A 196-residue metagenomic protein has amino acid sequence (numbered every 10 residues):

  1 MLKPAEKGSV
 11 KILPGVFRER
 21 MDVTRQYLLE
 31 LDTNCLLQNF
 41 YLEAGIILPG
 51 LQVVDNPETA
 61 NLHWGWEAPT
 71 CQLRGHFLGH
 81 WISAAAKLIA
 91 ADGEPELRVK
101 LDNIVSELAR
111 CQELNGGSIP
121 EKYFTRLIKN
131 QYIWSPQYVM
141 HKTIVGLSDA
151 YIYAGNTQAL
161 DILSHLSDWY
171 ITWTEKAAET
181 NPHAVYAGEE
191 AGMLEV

Functional and structural regions predicted by a protein language model:
M1-V196: Glycan-recognition and catalytic cores of secretory/periplasmic carbohydrate-active enzymes
